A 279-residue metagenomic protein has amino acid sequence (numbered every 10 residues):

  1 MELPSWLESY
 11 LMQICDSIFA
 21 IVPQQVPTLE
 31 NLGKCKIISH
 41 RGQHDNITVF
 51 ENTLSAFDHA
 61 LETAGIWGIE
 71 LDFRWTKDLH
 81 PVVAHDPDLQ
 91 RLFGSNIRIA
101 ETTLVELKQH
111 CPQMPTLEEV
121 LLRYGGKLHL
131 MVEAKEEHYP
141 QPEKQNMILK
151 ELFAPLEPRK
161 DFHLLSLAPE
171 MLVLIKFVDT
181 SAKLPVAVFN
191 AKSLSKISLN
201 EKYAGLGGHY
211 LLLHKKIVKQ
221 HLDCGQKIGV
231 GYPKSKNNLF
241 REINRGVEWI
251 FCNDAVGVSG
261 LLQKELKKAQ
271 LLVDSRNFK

Functional and structural regions predicted by a protein language model:
M1-K279: Phosphate-group recognition and catalysis centered on beta-loop-alpha active-site segments
